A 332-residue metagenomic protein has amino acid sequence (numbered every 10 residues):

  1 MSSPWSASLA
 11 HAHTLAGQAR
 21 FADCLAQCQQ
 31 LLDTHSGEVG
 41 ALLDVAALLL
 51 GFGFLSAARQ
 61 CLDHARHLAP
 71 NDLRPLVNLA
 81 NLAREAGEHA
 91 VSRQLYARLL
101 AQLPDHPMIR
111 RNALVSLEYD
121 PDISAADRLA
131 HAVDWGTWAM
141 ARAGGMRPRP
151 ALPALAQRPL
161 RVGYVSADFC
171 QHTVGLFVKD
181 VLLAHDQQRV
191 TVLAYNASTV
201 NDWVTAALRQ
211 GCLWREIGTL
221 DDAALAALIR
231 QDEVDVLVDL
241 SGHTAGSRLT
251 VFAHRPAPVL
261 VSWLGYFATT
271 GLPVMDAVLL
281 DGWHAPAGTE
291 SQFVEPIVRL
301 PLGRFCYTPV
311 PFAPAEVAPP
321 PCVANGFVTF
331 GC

Functional and structural regions predicted by a protein language model:
M1-V328: Alpha-helical solenoid repeat scaffolds of the TPR/TPR-like class and their adjacent stem/linker regions that mediate
